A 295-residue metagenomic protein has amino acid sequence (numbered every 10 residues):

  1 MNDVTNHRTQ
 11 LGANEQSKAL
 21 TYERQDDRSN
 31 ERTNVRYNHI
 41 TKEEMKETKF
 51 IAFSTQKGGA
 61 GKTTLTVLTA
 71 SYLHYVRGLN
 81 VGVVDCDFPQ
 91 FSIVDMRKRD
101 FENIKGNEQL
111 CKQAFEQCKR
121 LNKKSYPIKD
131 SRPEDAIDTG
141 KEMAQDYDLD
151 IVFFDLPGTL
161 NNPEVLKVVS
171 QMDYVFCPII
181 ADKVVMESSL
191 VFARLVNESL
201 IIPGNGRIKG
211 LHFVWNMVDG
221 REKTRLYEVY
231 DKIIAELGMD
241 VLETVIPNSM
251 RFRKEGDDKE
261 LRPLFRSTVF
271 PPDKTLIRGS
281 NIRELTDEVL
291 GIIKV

Functional and structural regions predicted by a protein language model:
N2-S54: Extreme N-terminal, non-catalytic leader segments that precede Walker-type/kinase nucleotide-binding cores
K42, S54-A60, Y75-F154, G158-T159: P-loop/Walker-type NTP enzyme "switch/lid" segment
L65: Hydrophobic positions on the alpha1 helix immediately C-terminal to the Walker A/P-loop
L68, Y72: Active-site signature of alpha/beta-hydrolase-fold catalytic machinery across serine- and Asp/Cys-nucleophile hydrolases
E164-K183: Inter-motif core of Ras-like GTPase G domains
F192-I202: Conserved C-terminal guanine-recognition region of P-loop GTPase G domains, centered on the G4
M217-R266: Beta-strand-loop-alpha "switch" segments that mediate conformational coupling across diverse proteins
L264-V295: NTP-binding/hydrolysis catalytic cores, primarily Walker-type P-loop NTPases
